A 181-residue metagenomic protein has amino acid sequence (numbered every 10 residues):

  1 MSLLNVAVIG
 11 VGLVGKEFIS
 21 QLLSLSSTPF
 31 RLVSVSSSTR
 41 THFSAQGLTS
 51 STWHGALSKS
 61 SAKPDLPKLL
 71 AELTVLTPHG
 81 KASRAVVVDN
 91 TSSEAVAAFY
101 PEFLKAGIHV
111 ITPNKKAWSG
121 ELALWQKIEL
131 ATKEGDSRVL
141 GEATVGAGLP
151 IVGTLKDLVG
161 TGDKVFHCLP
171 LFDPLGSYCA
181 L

Functional and structural regions predicted by a protein language model:
S2-A106: N-terminal glycine-/serine-/threonine-rich beta1-alpha1-beta2 phosphate-ribose binding loop of Rossmann-like
F18-S20, S44-S50, L122-W125, P150-K156 (+1 more regions): Short acidic, glycine/serine/threonine-rich loops at helix termini
S36-T41, V145-A147, L171-S177: Glycine-rich beta-alpha junction loops
S83, G135-V139, D163: A short helix-to-beta-strand connector/capping loop
V86-D89, I111-P113, V139-E142, H167-P170: General beta-strand structural signal in soluble alpha/beta enzymes
S93-K105, K115-L158: Rossmann-fold NAD(P)-binding glycine/threonine-rich loop
T154-L181: Conserved anion/nucleotide-ligand pocket segment
